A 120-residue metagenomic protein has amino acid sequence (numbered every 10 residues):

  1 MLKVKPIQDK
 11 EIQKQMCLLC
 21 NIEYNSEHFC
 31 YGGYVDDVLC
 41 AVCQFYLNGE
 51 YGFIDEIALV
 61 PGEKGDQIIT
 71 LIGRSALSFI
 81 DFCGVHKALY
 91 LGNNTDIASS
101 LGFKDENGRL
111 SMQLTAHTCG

Functional and structural regions predicted by a protein language model:
M1-N25: Short amphipathic alpha-helix that is part of the acyltransferase structural core
E27-A41: Conserved beta-hairpin
E50-G62, M112-T115: Conserved acetyl-CoA binding element of GNAT-fold acetyltransferases
K64-S78: Conserved acetyl-CoA-binding loop-helix of GNAT-fold acetyltransferases
I80-G92: Conserved GNAT acetyl-CoA-binding A-motif
G92-L110: Conserved active-site alpha-helix within GNAT-family acetyltransferase domains
N107-G120: C-terminal "cap" of GNAT-fold acetyltransferases
